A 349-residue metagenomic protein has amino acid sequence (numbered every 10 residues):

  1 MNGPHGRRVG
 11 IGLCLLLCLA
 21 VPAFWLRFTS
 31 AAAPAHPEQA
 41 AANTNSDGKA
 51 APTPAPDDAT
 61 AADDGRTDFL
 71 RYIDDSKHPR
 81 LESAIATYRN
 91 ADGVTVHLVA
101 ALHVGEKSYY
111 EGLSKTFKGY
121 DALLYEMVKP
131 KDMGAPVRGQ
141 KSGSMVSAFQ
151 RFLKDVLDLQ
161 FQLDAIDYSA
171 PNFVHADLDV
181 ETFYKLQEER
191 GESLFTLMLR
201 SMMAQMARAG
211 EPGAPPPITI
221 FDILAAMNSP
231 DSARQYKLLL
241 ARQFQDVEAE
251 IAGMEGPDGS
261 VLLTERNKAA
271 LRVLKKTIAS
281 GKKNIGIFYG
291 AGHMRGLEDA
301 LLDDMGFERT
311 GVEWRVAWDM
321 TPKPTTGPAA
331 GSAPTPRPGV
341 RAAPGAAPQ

Functional and structural regions predicted by a protein language model:
M1-A62, T326-Q349: Low-complexity, Gly/Pro
H36, A40-N43, G48, P52-E265 (+2 more regions): Structured, acidic catalytic/metal-binding patches in enzyme active sites
S260, T264, A269-Q349: A cross-kingdom marker for long, charged
